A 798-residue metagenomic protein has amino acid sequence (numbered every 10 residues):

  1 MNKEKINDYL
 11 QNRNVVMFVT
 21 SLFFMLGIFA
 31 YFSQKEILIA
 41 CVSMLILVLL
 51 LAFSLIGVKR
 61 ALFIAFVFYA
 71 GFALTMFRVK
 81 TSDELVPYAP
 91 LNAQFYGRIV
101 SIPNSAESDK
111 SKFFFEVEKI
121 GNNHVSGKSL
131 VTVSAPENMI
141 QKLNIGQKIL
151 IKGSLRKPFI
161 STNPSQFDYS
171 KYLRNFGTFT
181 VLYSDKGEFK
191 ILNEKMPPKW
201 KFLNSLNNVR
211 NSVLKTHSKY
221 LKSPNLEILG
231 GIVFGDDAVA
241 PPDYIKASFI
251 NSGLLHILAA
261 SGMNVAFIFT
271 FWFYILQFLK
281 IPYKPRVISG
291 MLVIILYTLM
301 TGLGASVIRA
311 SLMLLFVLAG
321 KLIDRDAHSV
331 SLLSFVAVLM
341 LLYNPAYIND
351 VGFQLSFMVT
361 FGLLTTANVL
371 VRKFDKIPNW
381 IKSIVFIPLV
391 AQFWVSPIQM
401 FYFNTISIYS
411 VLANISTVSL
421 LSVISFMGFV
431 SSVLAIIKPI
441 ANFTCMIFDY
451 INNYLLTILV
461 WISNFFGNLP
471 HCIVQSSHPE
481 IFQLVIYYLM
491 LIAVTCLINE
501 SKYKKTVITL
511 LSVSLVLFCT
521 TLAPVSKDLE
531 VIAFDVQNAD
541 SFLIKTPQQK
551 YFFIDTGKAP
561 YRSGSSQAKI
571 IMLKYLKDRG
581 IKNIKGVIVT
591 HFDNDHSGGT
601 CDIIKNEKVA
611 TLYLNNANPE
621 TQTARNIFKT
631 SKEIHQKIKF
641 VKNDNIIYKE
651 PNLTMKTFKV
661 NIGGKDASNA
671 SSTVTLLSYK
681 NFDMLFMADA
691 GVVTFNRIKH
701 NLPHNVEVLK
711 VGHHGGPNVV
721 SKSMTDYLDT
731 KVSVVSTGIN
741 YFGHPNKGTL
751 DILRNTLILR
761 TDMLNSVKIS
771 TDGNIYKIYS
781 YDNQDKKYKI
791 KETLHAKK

Functional and structural regions predicted by a protein language model:
M1-P90, S205, R309, F357 (+3 more regions): N-terminal leader/targeting segments
M1-S33, G320, V430-F465: Hydrophobic alpha-helical segments
N2-L10, F68-H256, I570-K577, N583 (+5 more regions): Membrane-interface helix/helix-cap signal primarily in integral membrane proteins
V15, V19, I56-A65, L182 (+7 more regions): Hydrophobic alpha-helical transmembrane segments in multi-pass membrane proteins
G27, G97, G352, V395 (+3 more regions): Residue-level signal for inorganic ion chemistry
N138-S154, Y172, T178, K195 (+3 more regions): Non-globular, low-confidence helical/coil segments that flank catalytic cores
W200, N204-S218, L226, N379 (+4 more regions): Short hydrophobic helices that act as membrane-entry/anchoring signals
